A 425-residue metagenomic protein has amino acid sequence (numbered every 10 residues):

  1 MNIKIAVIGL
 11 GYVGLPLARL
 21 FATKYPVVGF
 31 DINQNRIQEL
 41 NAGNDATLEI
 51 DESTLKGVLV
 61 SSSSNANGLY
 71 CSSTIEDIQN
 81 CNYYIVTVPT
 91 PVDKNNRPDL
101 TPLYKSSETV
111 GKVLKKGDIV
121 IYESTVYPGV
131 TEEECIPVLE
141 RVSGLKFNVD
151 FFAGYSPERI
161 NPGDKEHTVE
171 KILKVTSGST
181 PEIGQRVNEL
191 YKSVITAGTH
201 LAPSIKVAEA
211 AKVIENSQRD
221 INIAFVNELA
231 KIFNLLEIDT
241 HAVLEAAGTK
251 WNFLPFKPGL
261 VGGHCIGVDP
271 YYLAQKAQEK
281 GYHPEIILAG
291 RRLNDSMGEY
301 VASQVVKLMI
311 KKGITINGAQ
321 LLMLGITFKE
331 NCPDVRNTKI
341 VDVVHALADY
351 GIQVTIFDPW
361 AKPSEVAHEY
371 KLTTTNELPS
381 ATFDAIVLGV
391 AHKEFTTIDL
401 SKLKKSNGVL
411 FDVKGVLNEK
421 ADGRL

Functional and structural regions predicted by a protein language model:
M1-L425: Structural/interface elements that position substrates and couple domains in central-metabolism enzymes
